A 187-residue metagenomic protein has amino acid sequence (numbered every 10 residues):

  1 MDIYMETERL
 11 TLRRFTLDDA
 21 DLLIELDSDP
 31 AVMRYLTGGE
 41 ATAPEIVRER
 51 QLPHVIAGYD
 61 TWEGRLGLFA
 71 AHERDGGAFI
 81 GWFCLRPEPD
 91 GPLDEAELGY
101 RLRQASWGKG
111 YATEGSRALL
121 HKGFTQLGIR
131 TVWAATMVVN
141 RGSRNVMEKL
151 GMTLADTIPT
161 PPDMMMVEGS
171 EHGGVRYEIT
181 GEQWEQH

Functional and structural regions predicted by a protein language model:
M1-Y35, L68-H187: Acyl-donor (CoA/ACP) binding surface of acyl/acetyltransferases
I3, P44-E49, W62-E63, S106 (+1 more regions): Proteins with a high burden of low-complexity, intrinsically disordered sequence enriched in S/T/G/P/A and R, requiring
A31-I56, G64-G67: Conserved GNAT-fold acetyl-CoA-binding loop/helix
